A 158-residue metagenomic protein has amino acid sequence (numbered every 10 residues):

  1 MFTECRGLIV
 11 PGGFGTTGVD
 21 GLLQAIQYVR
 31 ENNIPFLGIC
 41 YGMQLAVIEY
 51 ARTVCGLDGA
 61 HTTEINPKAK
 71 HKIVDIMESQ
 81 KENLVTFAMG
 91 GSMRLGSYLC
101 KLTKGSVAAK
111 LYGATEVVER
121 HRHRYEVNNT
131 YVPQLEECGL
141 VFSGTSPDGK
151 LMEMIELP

Functional and structural regions predicted by a protein language model:
E4-Y98, G105-V107: Cysteine-nucleophile active-site neighborhood
L95-P158: C-terminal and late-domain segments of enzyme folds
